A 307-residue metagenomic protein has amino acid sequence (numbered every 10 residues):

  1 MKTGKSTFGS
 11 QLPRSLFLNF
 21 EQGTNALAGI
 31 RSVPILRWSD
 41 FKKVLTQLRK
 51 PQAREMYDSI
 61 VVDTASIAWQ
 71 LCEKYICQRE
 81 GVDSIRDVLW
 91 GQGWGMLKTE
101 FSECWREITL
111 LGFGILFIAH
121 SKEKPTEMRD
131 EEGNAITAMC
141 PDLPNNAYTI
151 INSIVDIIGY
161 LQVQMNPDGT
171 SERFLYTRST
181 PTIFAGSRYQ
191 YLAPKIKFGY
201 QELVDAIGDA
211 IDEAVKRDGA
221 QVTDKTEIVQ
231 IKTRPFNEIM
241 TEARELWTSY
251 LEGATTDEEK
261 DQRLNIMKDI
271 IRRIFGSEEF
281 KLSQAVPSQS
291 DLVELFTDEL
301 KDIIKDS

Functional and structural regions predicted by a protein language model:
M1-V62, S66-L71, E227, I231: Conserved P-loop
T3, Q11-L12, A210-S307: Interfaces that engage single-stranded nucleic acids at replication/repair/recombination sites
S6-G9, E107, I150-I151: Hydrophobic/aromatic ligand-binding patch that stacks against planar heteroaromatic rings of cofactors or nucleotides
S15-F17, I115, I158-Y160: Short, well-ordered beta-strand core segments
T46-K50, E103-R106, T248: Surface-exposed alpha-helical segments enriched in charged/polar residues
I67-N146: P-loop NTPase motor core
K124-R234: Conserved GTP-binding G-domain of TRAFAC-class P-loop NTPases and closely related GTPase folds
